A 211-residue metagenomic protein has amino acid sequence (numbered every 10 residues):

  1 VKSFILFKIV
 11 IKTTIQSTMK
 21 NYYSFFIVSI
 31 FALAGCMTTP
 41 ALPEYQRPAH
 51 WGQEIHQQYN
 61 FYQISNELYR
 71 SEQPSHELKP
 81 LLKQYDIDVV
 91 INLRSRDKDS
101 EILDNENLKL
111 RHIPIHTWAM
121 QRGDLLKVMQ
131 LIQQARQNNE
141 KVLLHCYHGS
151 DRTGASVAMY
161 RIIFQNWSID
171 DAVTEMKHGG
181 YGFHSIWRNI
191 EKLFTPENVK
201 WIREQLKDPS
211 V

Functional and structural regions predicted by a protein language model:
V1-T18: N-terminal amphipathic/basic-hydrophobic helices that include classical n-h-c signal peptides and signal-anchor
S17-F26: Bacterial N-terminal signal peptides that target proteins for export
F25-A34: Bacterial N-terminal signal peptides
C36-V142, A155-V211: Cys-dependent protein tyrosine phosphatase-like superfamily
C146: Short cysteine clusters
G149: Substrate/cofactor-recognition hotspot
